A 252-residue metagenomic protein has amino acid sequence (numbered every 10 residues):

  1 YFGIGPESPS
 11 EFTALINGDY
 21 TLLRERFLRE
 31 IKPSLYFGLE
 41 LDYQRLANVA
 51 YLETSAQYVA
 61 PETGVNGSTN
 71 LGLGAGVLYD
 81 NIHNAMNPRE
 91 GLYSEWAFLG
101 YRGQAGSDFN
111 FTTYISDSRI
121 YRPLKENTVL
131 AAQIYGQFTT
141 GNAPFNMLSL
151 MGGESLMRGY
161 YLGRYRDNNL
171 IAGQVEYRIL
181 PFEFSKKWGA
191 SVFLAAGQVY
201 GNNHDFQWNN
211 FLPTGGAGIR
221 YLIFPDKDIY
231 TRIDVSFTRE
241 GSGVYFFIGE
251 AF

Functional and structural regions predicted by a protein language model:
Y1-E7, V49-A56, P88-E90, G106-T112 (+3 more regions): Outer-membrane beta-barrel translocator domains and adjoining extracellular loop/strand segments of Gram-negative
Y1-T69, S155, R164-D167, I229-Y230 (+1 more regions): Gram-negative/organellar outer-membrane beta-barrel architecture
N17, G67-S68, R102-N110, T140-N142 (+4 more regions): Solvent-exposed loop/turn segments connecting transmembrane beta-strands in outer-membrane beta-barrel proteins
G18-L22, N70-G74, G91, F111-I115 (+3 more regions): Transmembrane beta-barrel architecture of outer-membrane proteins
R26-E30, E40, G76-D80, R119-Y121 (+3 more regions): Transmembrane beta-barrel domains of outer membrane proteins
T63, G74-W188, F193: C-terminal outer-membrane beta-barrel translocator/porin domains of Gram-negative envelope proteins and their
P181-T214: C-terminal hydrophobic structural anchor segments that stabilize assembly/packing rather than catalytic chemistry
